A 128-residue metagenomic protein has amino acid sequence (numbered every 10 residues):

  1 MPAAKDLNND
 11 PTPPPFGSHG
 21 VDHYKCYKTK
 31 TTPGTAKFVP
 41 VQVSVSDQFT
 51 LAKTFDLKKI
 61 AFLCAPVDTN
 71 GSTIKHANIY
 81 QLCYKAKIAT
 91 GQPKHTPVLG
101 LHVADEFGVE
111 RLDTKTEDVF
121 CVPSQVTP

Functional and structural regions predicted by a protein language model:
M1-P15, Q42-I74, L99-P128: Short, flexible domain-boundary/linker segments around small modular repeats
G20-A36, A77-H95: Extracellular/lumenal glycan-associated surfaces
V39: Acidic/polar, solvent-exposed loop/turn segments
